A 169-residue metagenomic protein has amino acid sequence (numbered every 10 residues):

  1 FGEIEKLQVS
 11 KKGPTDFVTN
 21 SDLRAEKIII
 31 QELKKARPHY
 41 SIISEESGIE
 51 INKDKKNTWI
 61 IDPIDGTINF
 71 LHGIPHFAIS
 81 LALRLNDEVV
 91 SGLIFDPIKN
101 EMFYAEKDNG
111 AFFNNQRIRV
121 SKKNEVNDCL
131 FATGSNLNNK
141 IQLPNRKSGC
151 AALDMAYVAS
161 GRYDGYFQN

Functional and structural regions predicted by a protein language model:
F1-I64: N-terminal subdomain of lithium-sensitive/metallo-dependent phosphomonoesterases centered on the IMPase/IPPase/PAP
D22, L33, T67, D96 (+3 more regions): Residue-level signal for inorganic ion chemistry
L23, E46, P63-G66, F70 (+4 more regions): Generic detector of well-ordered alpha-helical packing
P38, K55-K56, D87-V90, V126-D128 (+1 more regions): Short coil/turn connectors at secondary-structure junctions
K53-F112: DPxDG-like acidic metal-binding loop motif
V89, R117-R119: Short, solvent-exposed loop/turn motifs
R119-N169: An extended, acidic
